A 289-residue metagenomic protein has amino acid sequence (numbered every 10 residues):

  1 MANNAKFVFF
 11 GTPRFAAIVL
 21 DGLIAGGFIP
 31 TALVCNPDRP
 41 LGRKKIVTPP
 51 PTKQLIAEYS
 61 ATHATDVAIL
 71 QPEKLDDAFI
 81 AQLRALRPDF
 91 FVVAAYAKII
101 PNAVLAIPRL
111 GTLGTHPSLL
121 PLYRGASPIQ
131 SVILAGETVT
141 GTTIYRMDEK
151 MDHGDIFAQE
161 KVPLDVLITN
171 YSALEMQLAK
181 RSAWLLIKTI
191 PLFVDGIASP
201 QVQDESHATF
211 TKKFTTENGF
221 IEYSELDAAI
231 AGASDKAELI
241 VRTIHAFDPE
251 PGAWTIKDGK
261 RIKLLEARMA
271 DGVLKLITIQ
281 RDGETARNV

Functional and structural regions predicted by a protein language model:
A2-K44: N-terminal Rossmann-like dinucleotide-binding module
A16-I18, I80, I100-N102: Short, well-ordered alpha-helical microsegments
A25-I29, F90-T209: Donor/substrate-binding cores of folate-linked one-carbon enzymes
R39-I56: N-terminal beta-loop-helix "entrance" segment that forms/cooperates in small-molecule cofactor or anionic ligand
D66-E73: Short acidic-hydrophobic, aromatic-tinged amphipathic segments that line or gate anion-handling sites
D76-L86: Short amphipathic alpha-helix with an adjacent loop that forms part of the alpha/beta core around
S206-A228: PAPS-dependent sulfotransferase catalytic core
E222-V289: An anion-binding loop in the catalytic cleft
